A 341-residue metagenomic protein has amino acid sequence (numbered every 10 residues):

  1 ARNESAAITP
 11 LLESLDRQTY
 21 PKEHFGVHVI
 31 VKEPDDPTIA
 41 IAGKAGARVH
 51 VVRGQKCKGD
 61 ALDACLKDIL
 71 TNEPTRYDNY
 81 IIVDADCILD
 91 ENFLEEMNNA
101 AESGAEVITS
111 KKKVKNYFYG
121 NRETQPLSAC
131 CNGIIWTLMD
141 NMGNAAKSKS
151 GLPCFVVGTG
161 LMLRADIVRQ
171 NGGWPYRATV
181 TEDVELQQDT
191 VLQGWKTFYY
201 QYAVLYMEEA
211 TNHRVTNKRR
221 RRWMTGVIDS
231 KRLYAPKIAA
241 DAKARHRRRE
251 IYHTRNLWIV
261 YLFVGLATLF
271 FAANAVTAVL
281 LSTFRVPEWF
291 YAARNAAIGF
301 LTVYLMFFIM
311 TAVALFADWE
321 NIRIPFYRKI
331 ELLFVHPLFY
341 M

Functional and structural regions predicted by a protein language model:
T9, D36-G43, N92: Acidic helix N-cap motif at the loop->helix transition within catalytic regions of sugar-transfer enzymes
E13-H24: Short, acidic, metal-binding catalytic loop of nucleotide-sugar glycosyltransferases
V31-I39, G54-Q55, I88: A conserved acidic beta->alpha catalytic loop
P37, V83-N99: Acidic donor-binding/catalytic loop of UDP-sugar-dependent glycosyltransferases, especially processive GT2
G54-I69, N92-T179, R221-M224, I228-R232: Long helical/loop segments within the catalytic core of UDP-sugar-dependent glycosyltransferases, especially the large
Y80: Short aromatic/hydrophobic "clamp" motif used to bind/position activated sugar donors
V180-L186: Acidic donor-binding loop at a coil-to-helix junction in glycosyltransferase catalytic cores that engages
V260-M341: Membrane-embedded multi-pass helical conduit in multi-pass membrane proteins, especially envelope-biosynthetic
